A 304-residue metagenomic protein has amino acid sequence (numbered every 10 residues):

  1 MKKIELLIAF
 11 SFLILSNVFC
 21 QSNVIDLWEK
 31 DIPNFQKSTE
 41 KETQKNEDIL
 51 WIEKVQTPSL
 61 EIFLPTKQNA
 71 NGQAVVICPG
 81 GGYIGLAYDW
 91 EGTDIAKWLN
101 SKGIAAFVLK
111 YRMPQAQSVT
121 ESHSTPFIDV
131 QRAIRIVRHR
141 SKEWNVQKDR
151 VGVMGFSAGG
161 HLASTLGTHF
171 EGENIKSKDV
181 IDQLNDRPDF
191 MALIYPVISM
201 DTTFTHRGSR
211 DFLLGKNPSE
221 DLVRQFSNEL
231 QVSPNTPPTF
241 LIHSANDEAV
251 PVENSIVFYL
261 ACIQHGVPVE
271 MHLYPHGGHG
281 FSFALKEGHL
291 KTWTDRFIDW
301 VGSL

Functional and structural regions predicted by a protein language model:
Q21-N69: N-terminal cap/lid segment of alpha/beta-hydrolase-fold proteins
E42-E47, P196-Q231, P237: Mobile cap/lid helix-loop segments that gate and shape the active-site cleft of serine hydrolases
N71-G80: Short beta-strand element of the alpha/beta-hydrolase
G82-E91, V108-T125, H169, I175 (+2 more regions): Cap/lid segment of the alpha/beta-hydrolase catalytic domain
L86-Y88, D94-I95, Y111-K148, E287-K291: Catalytic nucleophile-loop/oxyanion-hole region of alpha/beta-hydrolase and closely related hydrolase-like folds
R132-T205, V223: Primarily recognizes the serine-hydrolase "nucleophile elbow" in alpha/beta-hydrolase and SGNH/GDSL folds
L241-H243, D247: Short beta-strand/loop motif that positions the catalytic acidic residue of the alpha/beta-hydrolase fold
V252, I256-L304: C-terminal catalytic histidine-bearing segment of alpha/beta-hydrolase fold enzymes
